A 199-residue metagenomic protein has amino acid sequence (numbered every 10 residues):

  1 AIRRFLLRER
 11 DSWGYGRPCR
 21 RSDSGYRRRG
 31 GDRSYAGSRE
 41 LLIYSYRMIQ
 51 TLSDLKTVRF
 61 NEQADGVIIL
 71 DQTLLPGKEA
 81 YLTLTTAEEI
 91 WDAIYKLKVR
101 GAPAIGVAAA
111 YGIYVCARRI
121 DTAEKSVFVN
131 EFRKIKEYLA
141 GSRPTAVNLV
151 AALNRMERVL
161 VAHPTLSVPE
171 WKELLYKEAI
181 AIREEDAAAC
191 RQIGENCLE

Functional and structural regions predicted by a protein language model:
R4-F5, R17-S24, R28, D32-R39: Short, low-complexity intrinsically disordered segments enriched in A/P/G/S/L with frequent Arg, especially at protein
G37-R47: Short, Lys/Arg-enriched N-terminal segments with co-localized hydrophobic residues within the first ~10-30 amino acids
R47-R59: Polybasic, low-complexity association/targeting segments
K56-L166: Long amphipathic alpha-helical segments
A152-E199: Small/polar-residue-rich loop-to-helix segments that shape phosphate-bearing ligand pockets
